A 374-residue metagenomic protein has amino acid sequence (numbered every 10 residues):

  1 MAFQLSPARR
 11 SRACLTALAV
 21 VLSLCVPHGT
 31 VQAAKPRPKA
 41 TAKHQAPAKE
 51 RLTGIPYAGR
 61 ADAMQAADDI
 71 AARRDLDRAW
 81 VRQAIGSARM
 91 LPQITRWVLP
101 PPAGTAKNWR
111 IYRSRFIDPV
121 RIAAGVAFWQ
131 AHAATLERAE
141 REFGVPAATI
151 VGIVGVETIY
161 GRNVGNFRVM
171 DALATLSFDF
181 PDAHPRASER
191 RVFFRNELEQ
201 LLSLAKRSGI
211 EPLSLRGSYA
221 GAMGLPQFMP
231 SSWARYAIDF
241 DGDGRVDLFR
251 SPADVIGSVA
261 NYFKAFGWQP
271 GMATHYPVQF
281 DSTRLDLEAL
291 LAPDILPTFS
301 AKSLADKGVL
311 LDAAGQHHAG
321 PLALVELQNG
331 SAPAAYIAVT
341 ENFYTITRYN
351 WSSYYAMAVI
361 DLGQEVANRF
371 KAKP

Functional and structural regions predicted by a protein language model:
A2-A17: Bacterial N-terminal signal peptides that target proteins for export
T16-V26: Bacterial N-terminal signal peptides
A34-E140: An acidic, Gly/Ser/Thr/Pro-rich helix-cap/linker signature
L76-I85, P146-G152, P212-G217, D243-D247 (+2 more regions): Surface-exposed patches in mature extracellular/periplasmic domains of secreted proteins
D77-T105, V154-T158, F167-T175, P277-L285: Acidic helix-start/capping segments at beta-turn-to-alpha-helix junctions
A106-S258, K264: Acidic/His-rich structured neighborhood in mature extracellular/periplasmic domains
R245-S303: Ligand-binding pocket segment of bilobal, Venus flytrap-like solute-binding proteins
D281-P374: C-terminal soluble interaction/assembly domains
